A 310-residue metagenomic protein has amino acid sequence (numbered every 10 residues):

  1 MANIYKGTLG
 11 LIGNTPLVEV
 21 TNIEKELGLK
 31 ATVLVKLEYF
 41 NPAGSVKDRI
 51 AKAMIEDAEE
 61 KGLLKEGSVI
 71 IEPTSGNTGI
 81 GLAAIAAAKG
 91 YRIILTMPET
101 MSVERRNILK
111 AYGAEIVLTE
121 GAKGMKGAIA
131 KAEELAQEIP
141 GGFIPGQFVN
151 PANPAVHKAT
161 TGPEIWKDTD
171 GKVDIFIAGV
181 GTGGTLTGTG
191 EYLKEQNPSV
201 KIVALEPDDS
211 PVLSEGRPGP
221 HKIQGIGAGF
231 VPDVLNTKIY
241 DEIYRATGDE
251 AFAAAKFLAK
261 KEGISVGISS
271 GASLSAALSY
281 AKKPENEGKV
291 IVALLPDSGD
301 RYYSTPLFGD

Functional and structural regions predicted by a protein language model:
M1-D310: PLP-dependent amino-acid enzyme catalytic core
